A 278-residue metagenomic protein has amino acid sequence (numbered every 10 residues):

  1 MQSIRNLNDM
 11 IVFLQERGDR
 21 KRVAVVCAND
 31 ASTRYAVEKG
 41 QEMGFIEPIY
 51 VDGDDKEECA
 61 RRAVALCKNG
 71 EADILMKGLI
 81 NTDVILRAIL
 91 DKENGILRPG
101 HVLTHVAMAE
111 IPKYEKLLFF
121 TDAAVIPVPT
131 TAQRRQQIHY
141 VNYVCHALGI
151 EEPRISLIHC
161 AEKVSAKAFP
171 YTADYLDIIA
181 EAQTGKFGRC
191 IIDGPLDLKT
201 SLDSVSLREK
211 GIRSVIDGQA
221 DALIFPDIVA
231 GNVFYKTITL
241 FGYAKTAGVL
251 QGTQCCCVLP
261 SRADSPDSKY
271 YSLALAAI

Functional and structural regions predicted by a protein language model:
M1-I216, D221-I278: Anion-binding alpha/beta catalytic cores of soluble intermediary-metabolism enzymes, centered on
